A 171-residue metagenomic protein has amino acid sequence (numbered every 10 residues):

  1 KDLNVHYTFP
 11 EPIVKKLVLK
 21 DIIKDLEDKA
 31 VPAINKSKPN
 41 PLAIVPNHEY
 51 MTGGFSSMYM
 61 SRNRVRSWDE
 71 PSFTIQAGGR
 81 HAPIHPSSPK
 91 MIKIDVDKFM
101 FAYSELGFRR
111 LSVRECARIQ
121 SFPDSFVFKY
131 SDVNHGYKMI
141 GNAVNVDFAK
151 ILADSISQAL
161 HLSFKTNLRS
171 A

Functional and structural regions predicted by a protein language model:
K1-S72: Class I S-adenosyl-L-methionine
D2-L3, G78-A82, N145: Short, solvent-exposed loop/turn segments at secondary-structure junctions
L17, D21, L42, D69 (+2 more regions): A structural signal for well-ordered alpha-helical segments within the folded catalytic domains of diverse enzymes
K36-K38, K90, Y130-H135: Short coil/turn segments at secondary-structure boundaries
S56-M60, R64-M100: Internal helical hairpin/lid segments
I84, K98-G136: FAD-binding beta-loop-beta segment adjacent to the flavin cofactor pocket
D132-A171: Generic C-terminus detector
